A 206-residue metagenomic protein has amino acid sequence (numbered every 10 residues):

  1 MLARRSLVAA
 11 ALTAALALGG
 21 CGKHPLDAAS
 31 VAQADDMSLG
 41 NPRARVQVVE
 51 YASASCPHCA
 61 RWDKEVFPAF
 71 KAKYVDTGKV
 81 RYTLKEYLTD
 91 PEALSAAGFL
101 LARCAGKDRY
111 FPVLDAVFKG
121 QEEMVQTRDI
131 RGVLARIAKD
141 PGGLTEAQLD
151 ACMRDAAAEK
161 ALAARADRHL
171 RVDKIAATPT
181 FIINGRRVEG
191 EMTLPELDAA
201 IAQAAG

Functional and structural regions predicted by a protein language model:
L2, V8-D90, A163-V172, G206: Extracytoplasmic thiol/disulfide redox context detector
L2-A3, P25-A29, S53, R136 (+1 more regions): C-terminal cap of thioredoxin/glutaredoxin-like
A17, K119-E123, D155-E159: A short structural micro-motif
A29, D35-M37, A60, A116 (+3 more regions): Flexible, active-site-adjacent loop/turn segments at secondary-structure boundaries
L39-P42, E50, C104, V125 (+3 more regions): Short N-terminal micro-motifs specific to bacterial/archaeal maturation and metal-cluster initiation sites
R45-V46, F99, D108, A176: Structural motif
A54, A60-D140: Structural alpha/beta surface segment adjacent to cysteine/selenocysteine redox centers across thiol/disulfide enzymes
